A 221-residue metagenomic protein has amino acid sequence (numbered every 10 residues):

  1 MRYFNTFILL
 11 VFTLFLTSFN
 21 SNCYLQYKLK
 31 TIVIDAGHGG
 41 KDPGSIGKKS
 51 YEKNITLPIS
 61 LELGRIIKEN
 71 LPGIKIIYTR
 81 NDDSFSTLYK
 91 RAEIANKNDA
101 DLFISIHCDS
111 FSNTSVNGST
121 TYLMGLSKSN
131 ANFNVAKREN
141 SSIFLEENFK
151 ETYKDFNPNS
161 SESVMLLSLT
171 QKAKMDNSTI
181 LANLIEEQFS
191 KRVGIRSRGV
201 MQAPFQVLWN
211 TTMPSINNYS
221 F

Functional and structural regions predicted by a protein language model:
M1-T6: Positively charged n-region of N-terminal signal peptides that target proteins for export
F7-S18: Bacterial N-terminal signal peptides
F19, C23-F156, Q171-M175, T179-N183: Catalytic-core regions of hydrolytic enzymes
V33, G44, C108-D109, E162-F221: Active-site-adjacent mobile loop/cap segments within catalytic or ligand-binding domains
L126-N140, P158-L166, V200-L208: A short, terminal or domain-edge coil/loop segment
